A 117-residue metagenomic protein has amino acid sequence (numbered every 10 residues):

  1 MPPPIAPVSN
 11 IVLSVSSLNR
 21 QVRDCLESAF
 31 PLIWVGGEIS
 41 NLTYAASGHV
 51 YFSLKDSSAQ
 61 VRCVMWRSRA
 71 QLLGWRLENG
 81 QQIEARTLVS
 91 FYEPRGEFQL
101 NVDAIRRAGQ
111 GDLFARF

Functional and structural regions predicted by a protein language model:
M1-F117: Acidic, two-metal ion nucleic-acid-processing modules in DNA metabolism proteins
